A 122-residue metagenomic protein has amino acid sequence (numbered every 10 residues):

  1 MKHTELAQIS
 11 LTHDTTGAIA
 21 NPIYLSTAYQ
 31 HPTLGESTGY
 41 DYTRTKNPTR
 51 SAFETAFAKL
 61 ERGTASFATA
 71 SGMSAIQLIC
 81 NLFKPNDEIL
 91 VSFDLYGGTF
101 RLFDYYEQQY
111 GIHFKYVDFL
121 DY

Functional and structural regions predicted by a protein language model:
M1-I23: Short conserved active-site loop signatures built around small residues
T4-E5, I23, T27, Y40-T43 (+1 more regions): Flexible, active-site-adjacent loop/turn segments at secondary-structure boundaries
I9, T27, F119: Active-site donor-binding loop signature of nucleotide-sugar glycosyltransferases
L25, F67-T69, V91, Y116-D118: General beta-strand structural signal in soluble alpha/beta enzymes
A28-L82, G98-E107: Conserved N-terminal alpha-helix of the aminotransferase class I/II PLP-enzyme fold
T64-S66, D87-E88, H113-F114: Short active-site oxyanion
L82-T99, V117-D118: Conserved PLP-anchoring active-site segment centered on the Schiff-base-forming lysine
D104-Y122: PLP-dependent aminotransferase-class I/II
